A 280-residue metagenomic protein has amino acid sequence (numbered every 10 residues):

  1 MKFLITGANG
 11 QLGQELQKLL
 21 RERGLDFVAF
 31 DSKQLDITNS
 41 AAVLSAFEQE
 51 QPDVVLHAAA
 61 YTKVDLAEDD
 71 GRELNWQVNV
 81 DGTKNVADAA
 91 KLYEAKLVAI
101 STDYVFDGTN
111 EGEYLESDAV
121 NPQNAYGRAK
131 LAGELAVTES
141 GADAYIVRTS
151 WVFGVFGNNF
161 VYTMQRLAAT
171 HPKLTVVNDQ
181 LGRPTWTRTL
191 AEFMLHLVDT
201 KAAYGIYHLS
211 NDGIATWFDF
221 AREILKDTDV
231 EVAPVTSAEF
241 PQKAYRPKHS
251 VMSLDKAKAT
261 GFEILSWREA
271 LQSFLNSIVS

Functional and structural regions predicted by a protein language model:
F3-L20: N-terminal Rossmann NAD(P)H-binding glycine-rich loop of SDR-like oxidoreductase domains
R21-S45: Adenosine-cofactor binding site in Rossmann-like domains, unifying the SAM/SAH pocket of S-adenosylmethionine-dependent
S40-V78: NAD(P)H-binding glycine-rich loop region in Rossmannoid oxidoreductase-like domains and their noncatalytic homologs
D69-V98: NAD(P)-cofactor binding segment of oxidoreductase domains
Q77, D81-N85, V105-F106, N110-V147 (+1 more regions): Catalytic helix-loop patch of NAD(P)-dependent Rossmann-fold dehydrogenases
L135-G182, R188-T189, L195: NAD(P)-dependent short-chain dehydrogenase/reductase
F193, T200-P241, K248-H249: Mid/C-terminal beta-alpha module of Rossmann-like enzyme folds, strongest in SDR-family dehydrogenases/epimerases
T216-R222, T236-F274, I278-S280: Conserved C-terminal active-site "lid" loop/helix of NAD(P)H-dependent oxidoreductases that clamps the redox cofactor
